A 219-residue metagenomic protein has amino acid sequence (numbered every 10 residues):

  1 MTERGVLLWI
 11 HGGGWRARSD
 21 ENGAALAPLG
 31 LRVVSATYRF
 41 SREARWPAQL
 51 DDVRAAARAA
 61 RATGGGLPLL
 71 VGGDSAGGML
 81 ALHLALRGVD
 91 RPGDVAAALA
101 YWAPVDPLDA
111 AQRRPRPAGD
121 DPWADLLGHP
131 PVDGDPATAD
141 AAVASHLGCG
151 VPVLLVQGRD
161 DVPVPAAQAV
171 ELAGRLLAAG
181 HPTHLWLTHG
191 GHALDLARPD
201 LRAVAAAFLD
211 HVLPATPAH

Functional and structural regions predicted by a protein language model:
M1-H219: Alpha/beta-hydrolase superfamily serine-hydrolase fold, recognizing
